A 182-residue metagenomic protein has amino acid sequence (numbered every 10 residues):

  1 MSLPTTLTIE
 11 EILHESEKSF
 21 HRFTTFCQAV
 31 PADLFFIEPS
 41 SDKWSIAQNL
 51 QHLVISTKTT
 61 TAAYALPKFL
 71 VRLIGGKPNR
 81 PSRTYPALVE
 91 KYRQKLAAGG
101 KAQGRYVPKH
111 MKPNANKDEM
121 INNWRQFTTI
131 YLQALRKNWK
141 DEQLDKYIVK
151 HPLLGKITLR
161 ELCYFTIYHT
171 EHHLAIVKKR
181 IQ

Functional and structural regions predicted by a protein language model:
M1-E11, T59-N123: Short, helix-capping/interhelical loops that line the mouth of catalytic, cofactor-, or ligand-binding pockets
S2, I9, F35-F36, Y106 (+4 more regions): Residues at structural and domain junctions
L3-K43: An N-terminal domain-cap segment
T6-E17, K43-L50, K117-I121, L159-C163: Amphipathic, non-membrane alpha-helical segments in soluble helical-bundle scaffolds
I12-E15, S19, F23, S56 (+3 more regions): Alpha-helical packing segments of well-folded alpha/beta enzyme cores
R22-T25, L34, K91, R105 (+3 more regions): Intrinsic disorder/low-structure terminal segments
T25-D33, A97-Y106, D141-K150: Short alpha-helical hairpin
I37-Y92, T129-Q182: Short, contiguous alpha-helical
